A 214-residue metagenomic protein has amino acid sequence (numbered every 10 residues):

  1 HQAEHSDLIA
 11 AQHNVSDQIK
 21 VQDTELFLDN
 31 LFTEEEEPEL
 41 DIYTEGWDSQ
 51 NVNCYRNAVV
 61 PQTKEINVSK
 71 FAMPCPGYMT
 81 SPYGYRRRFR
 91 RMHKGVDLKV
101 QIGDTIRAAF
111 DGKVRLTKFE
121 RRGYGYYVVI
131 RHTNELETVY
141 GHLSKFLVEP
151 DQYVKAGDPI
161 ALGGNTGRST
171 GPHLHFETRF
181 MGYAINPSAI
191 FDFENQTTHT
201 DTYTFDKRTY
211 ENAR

Functional and structural regions predicted by a protein language model:
H1-P82, T198-R214: Polar/charged, compositionally biased leader and regulatory segments
R56-T63, Y78-R107: Short glycine/threonine/proline-enriched tight-turn/helix- or strand-capping micro-motif at secondary-structure
S81, V100, L116, H142-K145 (+1 more regions): A residue-level detector for short acidic-glycine micro-motifs
R91-K94, A108-L147: Zn2+-dependent peptidoglycan hydrolase active-site motif and core
L98, Y126-I130, K155-G167: Short hydrophobic beta/alpha edge segments that flank linear recognition/processing sites
I106, G112-V114, D151-G163: A structural signal for short beta-strand/turn segments enriched in small hydrophobics and glycine
R122, G163-H175: Active-site loop architecture of trypsin-fold serine endopeptidases
E149, E177-R214: Acidic, glycine-rich catalytic/binding loops that coordinate metals and/or anionic ligands
